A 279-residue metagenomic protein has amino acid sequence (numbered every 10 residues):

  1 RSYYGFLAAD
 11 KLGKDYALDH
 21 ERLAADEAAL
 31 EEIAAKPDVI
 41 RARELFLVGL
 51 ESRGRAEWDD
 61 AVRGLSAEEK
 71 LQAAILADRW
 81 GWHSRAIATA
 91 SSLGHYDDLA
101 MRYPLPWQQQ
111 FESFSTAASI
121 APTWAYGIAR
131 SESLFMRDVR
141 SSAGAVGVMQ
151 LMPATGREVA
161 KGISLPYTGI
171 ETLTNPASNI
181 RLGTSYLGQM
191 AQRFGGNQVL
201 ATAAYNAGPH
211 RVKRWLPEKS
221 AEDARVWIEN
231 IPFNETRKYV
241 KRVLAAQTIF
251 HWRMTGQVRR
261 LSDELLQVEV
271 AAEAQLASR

Functional and structural regions predicted by a protein language model:
R1-Y4: Short solvent-exposed coil/turn linkers within tandem alpha-helical repeat scaffolds
F6-L12, E21, R41, V48-R279: Catalytic glycan-binding domains that act on GlcNAc-containing polysaccharides
L23-K36, L99-R102: TPR-adjacent "capping" and linker segments in tetratricopeptide-repeat scaffold/adaptor proteins
I33, D38-A42, F46: Charged, amphipathic alpha-helical linkers/stalks
